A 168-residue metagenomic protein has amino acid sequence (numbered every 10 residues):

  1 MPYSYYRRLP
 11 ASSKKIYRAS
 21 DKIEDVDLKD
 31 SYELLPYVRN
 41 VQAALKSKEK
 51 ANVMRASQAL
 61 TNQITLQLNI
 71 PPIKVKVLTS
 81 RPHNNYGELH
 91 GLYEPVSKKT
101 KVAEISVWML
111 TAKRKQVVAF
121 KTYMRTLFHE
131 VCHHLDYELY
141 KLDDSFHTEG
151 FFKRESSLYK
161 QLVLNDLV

Functional and structural regions predicted by a protein language model:
M1-A51: N-terminal low-structure segments adjacent to metalloprotease catalytic domains across cellular compartments
P2-K15, I73-R81, K99-L110, Q161: Short charge-dense sequence patches
E49-A103, D166-V168: Auxiliary, metal-adjacent structural segments of Zn-dependent hydrolase domains
L68-P72, H134, E138, L162: Amphipathic alpha-helical interaction segments
R81-K121, H134-Y137, H147-L158: Active-site scaffold of zinc-dependent metalloenzymes
T122-V131: Short alpha-helical catalytic segment bearing the HExxH-like zincin motif of zinc-dependent metalloproteases
Y140-D144: A short acidic/glycine-rich loop-to-helix N-cap element
L158-V168: Short helix/loop segments within enzyme catalytic domains that coordinate or immediately flank catalytic cofactors
